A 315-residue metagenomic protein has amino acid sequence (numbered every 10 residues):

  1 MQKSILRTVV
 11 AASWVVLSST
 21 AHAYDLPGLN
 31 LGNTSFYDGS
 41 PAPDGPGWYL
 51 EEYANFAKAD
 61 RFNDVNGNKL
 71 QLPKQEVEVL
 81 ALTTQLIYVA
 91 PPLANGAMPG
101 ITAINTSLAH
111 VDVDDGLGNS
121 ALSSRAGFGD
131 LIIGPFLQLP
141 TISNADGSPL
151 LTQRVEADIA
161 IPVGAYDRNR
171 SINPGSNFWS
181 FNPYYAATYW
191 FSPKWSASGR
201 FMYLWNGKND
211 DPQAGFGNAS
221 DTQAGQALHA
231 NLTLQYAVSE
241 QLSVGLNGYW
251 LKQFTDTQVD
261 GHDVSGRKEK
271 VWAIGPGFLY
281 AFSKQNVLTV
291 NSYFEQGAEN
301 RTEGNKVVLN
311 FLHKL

Functional and structural regions predicted by a protein language model:
S19-A23: Sec/Tat signal peptide C-region and signal peptidase I cleavage site
D25-L29, F56-A81, N119-S123, R170-N173: Surface-exposed strand-loop-strand hairpins of Gram-negative outer-membrane beta-barrel proteins
N30-N33, L50-K58, T102-H110, V155-I161 (+4 more regions): Transmembrane beta-barrel strands of outer-membrane/channel proteins
S40-G47, P91-G100, T141-Q153, F191-K194 (+2 more regions): Short loop/turn motifs that connect adjacent beta-strands in outer-membrane beta-barrel proteins
E52, T84-Y88, I133-L139, A157 (+5 more regions): Residues on the lipid-exposed face of transmembrane beta-strands in outer-membrane beta-barrel proteins
K69-Q71, D211-L315: Outer membrane beta-barrel transmembrane domains
E76-T83, R125-I133, L151, G175-F181 (+3 more regions): Residues that define the transmembrane beta-barrel architecture of outer-membrane proteins
S107-G215: Outer-membrane pore/translocation modules
